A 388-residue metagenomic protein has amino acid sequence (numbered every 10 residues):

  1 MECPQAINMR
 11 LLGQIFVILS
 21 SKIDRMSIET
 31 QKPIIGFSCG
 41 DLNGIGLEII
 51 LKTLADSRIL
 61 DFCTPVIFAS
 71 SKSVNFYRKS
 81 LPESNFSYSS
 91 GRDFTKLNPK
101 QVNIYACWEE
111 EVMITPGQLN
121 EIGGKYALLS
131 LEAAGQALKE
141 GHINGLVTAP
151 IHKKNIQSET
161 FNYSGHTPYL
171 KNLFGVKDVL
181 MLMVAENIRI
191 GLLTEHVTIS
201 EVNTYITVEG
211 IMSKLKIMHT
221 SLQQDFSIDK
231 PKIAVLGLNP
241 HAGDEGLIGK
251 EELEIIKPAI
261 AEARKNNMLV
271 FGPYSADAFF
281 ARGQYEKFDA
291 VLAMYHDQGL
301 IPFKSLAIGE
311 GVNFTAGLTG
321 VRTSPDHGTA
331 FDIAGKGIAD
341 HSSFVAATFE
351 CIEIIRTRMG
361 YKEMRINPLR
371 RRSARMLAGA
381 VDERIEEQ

Functional and structural regions predicted by a protein language model:
M1-C3, Q14: Short, intrinsically disordered, low-complexity terminal segments
Q5-I7: N-terminal basic, low-structured, amphipathic or hydrophobic segments
Q14-H166, E209-M294, Q298-K304, G309-G311 (+3 more regions): Contiguous, glycine/small-aliphatic-enriched amphipathic segments in soluble metabolic enzymes
L173, K177-I188, L318-D332: Short, flexible loop segments at boundaries between secondary-structure elements
M183-S213: Ligand-binding beta-strand-loop-alpha-helix segment within the catalytic cores of soluble metabolic enzymes
